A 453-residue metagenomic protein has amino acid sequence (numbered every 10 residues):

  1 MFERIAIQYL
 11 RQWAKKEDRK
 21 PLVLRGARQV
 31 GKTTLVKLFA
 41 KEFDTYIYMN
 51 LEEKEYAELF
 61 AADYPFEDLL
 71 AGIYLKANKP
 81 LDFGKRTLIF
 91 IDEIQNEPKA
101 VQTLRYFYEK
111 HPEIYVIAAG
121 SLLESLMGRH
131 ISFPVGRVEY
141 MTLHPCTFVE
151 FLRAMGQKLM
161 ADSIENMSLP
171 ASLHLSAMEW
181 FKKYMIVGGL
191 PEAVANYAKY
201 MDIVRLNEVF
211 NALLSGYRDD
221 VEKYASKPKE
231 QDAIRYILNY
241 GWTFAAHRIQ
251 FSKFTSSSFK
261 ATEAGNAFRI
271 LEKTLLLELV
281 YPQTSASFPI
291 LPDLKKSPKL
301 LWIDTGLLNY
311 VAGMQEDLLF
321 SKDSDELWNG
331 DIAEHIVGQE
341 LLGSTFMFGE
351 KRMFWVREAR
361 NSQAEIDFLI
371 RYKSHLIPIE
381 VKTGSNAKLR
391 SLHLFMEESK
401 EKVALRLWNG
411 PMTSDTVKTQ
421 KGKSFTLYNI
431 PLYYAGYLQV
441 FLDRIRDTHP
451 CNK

Functional and structural regions predicted by a protein language model:
M1-E17: Pre-Walker A adenine-sensing motif
A14-L22, Q29, L38-T45, K79 (+1 more regions): A cross-kingdom feature that marks ATP-driven nucleic-acid transaction machinery
K32: Conserved lysine of the Walker
E42-Y56: Conserved catalytic segments around the Walker B and adjacent sensor/switch elements of P-loop NTPase domains
E53-K85: Short glycine-rich substrate-engagement loop in P-loop NTPases that contacts/grips substrate
F90, Y115-S121, T142: Structural recognition of the conserved hydrophobic beta-strand(s) that form the central parallel beta-sheet of P-loop
E124-Y140, L152-Q157: Short regulatory helix/loop adjacent to the ATP-binding pocket of P-loop NTPases
R153-I336, L342-F346, M353-N361: Interdomain hinge/linker elements that couple catalytic modules in large macromolecular machines
